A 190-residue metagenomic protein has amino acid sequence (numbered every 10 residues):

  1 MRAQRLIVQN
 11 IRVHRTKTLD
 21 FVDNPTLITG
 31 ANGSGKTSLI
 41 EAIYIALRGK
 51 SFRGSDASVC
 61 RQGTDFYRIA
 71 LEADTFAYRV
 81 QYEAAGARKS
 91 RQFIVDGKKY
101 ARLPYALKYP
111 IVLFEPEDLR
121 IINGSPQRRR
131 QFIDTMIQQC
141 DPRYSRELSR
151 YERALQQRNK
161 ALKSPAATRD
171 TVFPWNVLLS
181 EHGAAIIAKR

Functional and structural regions predicted by a protein language model:
M1-Y44: Pre-Walker A-like glycine/lysine-rich segment at the N-terminus of P-loop NTPase domains
N10-I11, A31-N32, L103-Y105, T168-V172: Short, flexible segments with low predicted structural confidence
D23, S34, S38, G54 (+4 more regions): Generic alpha-helix structural propensity
G30-G35, G49, G124-S125, G183: Glycine-centered flexibility sites
S34, C60, D96-K98, D170 (+1 more regions): Phosphate-binding site recognition
I40, Y44, C60, I133-D134 (+1 more regions): Conserved protein kinase catalytic domain
L47-R128, D134-Y144: Nucleotide-state sensing region of NTPase/ATPase domains
R120-R190: An accessory alpha-helical subdomain
